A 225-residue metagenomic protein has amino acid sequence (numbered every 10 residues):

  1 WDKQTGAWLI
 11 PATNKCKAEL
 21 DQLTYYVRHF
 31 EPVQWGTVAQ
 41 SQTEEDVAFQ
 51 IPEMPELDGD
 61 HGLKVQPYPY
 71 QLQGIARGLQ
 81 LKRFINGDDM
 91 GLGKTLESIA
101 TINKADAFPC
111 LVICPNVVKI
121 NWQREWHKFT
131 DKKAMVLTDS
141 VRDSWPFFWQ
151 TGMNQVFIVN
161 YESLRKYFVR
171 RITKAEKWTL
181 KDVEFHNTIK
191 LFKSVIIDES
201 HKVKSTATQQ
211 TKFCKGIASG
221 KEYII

Functional and structural regions predicted by a protein language model:
W1-G62: Accessory DNA-engaging acidic/polar modules
E44-R77, R83-N86, L92-Q210, S219-K221: SF2 helicase/translocase NTPase motor core, specifically the RecA-like lobe 1 inter-motif segment between Walker
